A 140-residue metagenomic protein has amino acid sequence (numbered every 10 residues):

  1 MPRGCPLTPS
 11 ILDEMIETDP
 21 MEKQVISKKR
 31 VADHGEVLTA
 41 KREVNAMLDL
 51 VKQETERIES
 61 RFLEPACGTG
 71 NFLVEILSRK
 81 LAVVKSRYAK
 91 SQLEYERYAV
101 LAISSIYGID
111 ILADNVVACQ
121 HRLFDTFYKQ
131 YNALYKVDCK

Functional and structural regions predicted by a protein language model:
P2-K140: SAM-dependent methyltransferase catalytic region
